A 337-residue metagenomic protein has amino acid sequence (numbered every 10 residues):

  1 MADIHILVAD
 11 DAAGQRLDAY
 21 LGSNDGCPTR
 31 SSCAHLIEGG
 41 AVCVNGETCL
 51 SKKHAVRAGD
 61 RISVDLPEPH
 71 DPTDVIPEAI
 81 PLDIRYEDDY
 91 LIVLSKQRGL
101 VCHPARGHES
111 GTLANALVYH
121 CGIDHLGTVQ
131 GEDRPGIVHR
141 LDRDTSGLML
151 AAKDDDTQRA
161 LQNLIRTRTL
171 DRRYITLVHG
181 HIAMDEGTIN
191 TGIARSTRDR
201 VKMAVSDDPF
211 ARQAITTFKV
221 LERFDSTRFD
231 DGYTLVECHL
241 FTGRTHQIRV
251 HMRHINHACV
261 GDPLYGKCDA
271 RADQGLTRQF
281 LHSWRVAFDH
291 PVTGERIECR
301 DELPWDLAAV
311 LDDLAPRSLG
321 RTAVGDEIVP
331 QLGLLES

Functional and structural regions predicted by a protein language model:
M1-T188, G192, T197, R300-P316 (+1 more regions): RNA pseudouridine synthases
I37, I215, L240, H290-P291: Short, acidic, Ser/Thr-enriched surface-loop or helix-capping motifs
V64-P67, R198-K202, Q213, Y265-R271: Short Pro/Gly-enriched beta-strand edge/turn motifs at strand-loop
I76-A79, S206-T216, F280-L281: Short coil-to-beta-strand transition motifs
I84, V178, F218-V220, C259: Conserved hydrophobic positions within beta-strands
E109-C121, K153-T157, R166, T191 (+3 more regions): Pseudouridine synthase
